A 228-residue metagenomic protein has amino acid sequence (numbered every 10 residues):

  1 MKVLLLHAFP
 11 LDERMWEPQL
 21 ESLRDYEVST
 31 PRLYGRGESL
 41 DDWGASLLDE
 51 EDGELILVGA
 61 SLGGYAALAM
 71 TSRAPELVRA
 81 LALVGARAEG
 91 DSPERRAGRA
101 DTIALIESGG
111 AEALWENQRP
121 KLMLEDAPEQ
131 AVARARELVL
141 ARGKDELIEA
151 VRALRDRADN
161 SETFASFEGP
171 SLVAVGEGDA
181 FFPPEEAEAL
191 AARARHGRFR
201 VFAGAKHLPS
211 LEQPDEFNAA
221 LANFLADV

Functional and structural regions predicted by a protein language model:
F9-V58, S72-R73, A219: Active-site loop/oxyanion-hole signature of alpha/beta-hydrolase fold enzymes
G59, G63, A67: Gly/Ala-rich beta-loop-alpha elbow adjacent to hydrolase catalytic centers
S72-R73, L77-E116: Flexible "cap/lid" loop of the alpha/beta hydrolase fold
D91-E94, G109-S166: Conserved alpha/beta-hydrolase catalytic His-Asp/Glu region
F167, V173-V175, D179: Short beta-strand/loop motif that positions the catalytic acidic residue of the alpha/beta-hydrolase fold
A180-E186: Conserved alpha/beta-hydrolase "acid-adjacent" motif
E188-H207: Catalytic histidine neighborhood in serine/cysteine hydrolases with alpha/beta-hydrolase-type architecture
A205-N218: Catalytic histidine-centered segment of alpha/beta-hydrolase-like enzymes
